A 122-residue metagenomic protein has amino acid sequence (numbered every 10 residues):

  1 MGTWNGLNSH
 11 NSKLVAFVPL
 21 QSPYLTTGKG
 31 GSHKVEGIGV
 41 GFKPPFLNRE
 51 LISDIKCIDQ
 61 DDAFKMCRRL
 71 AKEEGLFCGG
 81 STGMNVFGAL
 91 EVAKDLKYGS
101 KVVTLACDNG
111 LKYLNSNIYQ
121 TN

Functional and structural regions predicted by a protein language model:
M1-S9, A93: Surface-exposed amphipathic alpha-helices with a cationic face
M1-T3, S81-A89, Y113: Short glycine/serine/threonine-rich phosphate/pyrophosphate-binding segments that cradle anionic phosphate groups
G6-G80, N117-N122: Active-site/ligand-binding loops adjacent to catalytic centers
G41, F87-N122: Phosphate-binding loop/pocket of nucleotide- and phosphate-handling active sites
L76-M84, V103-L105: A short, small-residue-rich loop immediately preceding and capping a beta-strand
